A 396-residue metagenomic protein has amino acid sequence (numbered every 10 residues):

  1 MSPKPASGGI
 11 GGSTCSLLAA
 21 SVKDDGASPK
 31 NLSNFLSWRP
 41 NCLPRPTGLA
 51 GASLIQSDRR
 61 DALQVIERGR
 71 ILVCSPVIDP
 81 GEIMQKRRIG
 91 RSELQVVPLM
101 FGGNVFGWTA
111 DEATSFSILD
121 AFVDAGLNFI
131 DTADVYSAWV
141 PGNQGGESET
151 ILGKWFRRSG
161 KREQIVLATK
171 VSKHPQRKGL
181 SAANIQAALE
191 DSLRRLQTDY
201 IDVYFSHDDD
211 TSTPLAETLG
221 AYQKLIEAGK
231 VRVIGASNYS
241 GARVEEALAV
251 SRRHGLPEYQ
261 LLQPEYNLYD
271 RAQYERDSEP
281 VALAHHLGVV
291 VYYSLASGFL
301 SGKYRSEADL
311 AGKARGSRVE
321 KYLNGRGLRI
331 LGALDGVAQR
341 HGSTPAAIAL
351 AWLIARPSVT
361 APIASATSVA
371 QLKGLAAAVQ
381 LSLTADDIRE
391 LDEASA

Functional and structural regions predicted by a protein language model:
S2-S7, S13-S16, S21, S28-S33 (+2 more regions): Low-acidity, Ser/Thr- and Arg-rich intrinsically disordered low-complexity segments
R68-I165, E227: N-terminal binding-site loop/beta-alpha segment at the start of enzyme catalytic domains that lines or forms
G102-A113, V171-A183, S212: Active-site mouth loops of central-metabolism enzymes
D111-F122, L180-R195, V244-A249: Short, acidic/polar
L193-S212: Active-site groove signature of glycoside hydrolases
D209, T213-A396: Beta/alpha (TIM)-barrel catalytic core signal, keyed to glycine-rich beta->alpha loops juxtaposed to Asp/Glu that bind
